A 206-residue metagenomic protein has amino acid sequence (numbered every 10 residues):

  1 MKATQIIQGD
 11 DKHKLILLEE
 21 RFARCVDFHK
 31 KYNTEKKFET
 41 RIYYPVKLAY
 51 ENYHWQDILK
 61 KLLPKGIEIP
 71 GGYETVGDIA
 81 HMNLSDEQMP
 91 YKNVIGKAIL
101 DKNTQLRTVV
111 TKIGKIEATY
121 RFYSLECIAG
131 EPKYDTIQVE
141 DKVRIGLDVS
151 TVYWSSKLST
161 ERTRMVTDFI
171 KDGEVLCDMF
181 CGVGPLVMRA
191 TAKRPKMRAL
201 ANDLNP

Functional and structural regions predicted by a protein language model:
M1-P206: SAM-dependent transferase fold signal centered on methyltransferase-like domains, encompassing both Class I
